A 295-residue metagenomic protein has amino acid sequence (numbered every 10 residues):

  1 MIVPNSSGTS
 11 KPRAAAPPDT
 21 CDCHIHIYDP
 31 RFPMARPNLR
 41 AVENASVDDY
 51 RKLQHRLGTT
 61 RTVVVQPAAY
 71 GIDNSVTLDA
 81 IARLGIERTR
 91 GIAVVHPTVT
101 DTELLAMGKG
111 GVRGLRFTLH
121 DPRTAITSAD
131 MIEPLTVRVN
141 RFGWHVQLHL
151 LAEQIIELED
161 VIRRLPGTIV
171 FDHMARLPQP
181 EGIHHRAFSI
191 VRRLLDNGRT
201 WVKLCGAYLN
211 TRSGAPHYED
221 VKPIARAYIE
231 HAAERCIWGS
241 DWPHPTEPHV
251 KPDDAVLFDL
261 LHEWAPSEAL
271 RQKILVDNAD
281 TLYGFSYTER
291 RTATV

Functional and structural regions predicted by a protein language model:
M1-D19, E43-R61, A232-R235, H249-V295: Mid-to-C-terminal alpha-helical segments outside catalytic/metal-binding sites
I2-N5, G71-E153, D160-I162, K203-N210 (+1 more regions): Active-site gating/metal-coordination segments in enzymes
V3, S128-W238, Y287, R291-T294: Catalytic pocket-lining loop regions of alpha/beta-barrel enzymes, especially the amidohydrolase/enolase/GH5 lineages
T20-I25, T62-V65, T89-A93, R113-F117 (+4 more regions): Hydrophobic faces of well-ordered beta-strands that scaffold small-molecule active sites in alpha/beta enzyme cores
H24, Q54, T77, M107 (+8 more regions): Conserved, mostly hydrophobic/aromatic
H26-T60, G111-V112, T118, G167 (+2 more regions): Active-site gating loops and adjacent loop-to-helix segments of metal-dependent hydrolytic enzymes
P37-L84, L105: Alpha-helical scaffold segments that flank or form the walls of functional sites
N74-T89, V221-A232, D253-E263: Short, electropositive alpha-helical surface patch
